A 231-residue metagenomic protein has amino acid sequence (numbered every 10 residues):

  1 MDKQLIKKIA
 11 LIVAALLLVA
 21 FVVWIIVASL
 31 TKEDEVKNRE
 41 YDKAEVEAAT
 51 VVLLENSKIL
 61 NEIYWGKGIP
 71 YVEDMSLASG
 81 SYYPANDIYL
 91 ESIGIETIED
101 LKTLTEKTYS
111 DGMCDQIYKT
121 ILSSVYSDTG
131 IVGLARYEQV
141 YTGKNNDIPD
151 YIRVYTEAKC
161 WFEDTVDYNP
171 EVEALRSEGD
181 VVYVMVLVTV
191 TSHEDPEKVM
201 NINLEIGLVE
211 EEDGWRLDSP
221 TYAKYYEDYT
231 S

Functional and structural regions predicted by a protein language model:
M1-V46, N56-S57: Gram-positive cell-envelope targeting signals
K32-S231: Mature, Sec-exported extracytoplasmic domains of Gram-positive
